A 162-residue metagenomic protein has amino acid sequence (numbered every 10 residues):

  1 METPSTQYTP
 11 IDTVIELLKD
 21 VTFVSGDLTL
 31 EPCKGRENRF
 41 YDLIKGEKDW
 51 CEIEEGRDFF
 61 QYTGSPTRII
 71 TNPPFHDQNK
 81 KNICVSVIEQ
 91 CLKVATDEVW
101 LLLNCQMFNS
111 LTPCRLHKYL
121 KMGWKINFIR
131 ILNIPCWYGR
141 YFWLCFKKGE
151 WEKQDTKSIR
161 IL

Functional and structural regions predicted by a protein language model:
M1-L162: Class I S-adenosyl-L-methionine-dependent methyltransferase catalytic core
